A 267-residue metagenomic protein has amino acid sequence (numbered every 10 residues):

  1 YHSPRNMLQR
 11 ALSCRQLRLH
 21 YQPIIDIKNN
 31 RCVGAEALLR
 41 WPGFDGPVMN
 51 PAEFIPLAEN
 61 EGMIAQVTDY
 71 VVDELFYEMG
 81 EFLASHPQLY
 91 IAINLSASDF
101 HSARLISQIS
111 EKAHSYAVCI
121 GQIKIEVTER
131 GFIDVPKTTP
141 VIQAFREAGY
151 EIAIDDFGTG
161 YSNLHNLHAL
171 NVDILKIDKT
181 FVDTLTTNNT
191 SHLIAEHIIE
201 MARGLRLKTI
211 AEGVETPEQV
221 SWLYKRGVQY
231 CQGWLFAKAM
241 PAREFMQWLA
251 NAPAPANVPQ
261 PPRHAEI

Functional and structural regions predicted by a protein language model:
S3-V118, R130, Q143-A144, T159 (+3 more regions): Bacterial c-di-GMP phosphodiesterase EAL domain
P4, L39-P42, Q88-I91, D173-K179 (+4 more regions): Short, structured secondary-structure boundary patches
L8, Y224, M240-E266: C-terminal helical cap(s) of enzyme catalytic domains, especially alpha/beta-barrels
P56, S102, A169, T187 (+2 more regions): Phosphate-coordinating loops and pocket residues in cytosolic domains that bind phosphorylated ligands
A58, G62, I133, T184-T190: Short, contiguous acidic/charged loop-to-helix segments that flank catalytic cores in large enzymes
S107-S110, T139-P140, N189-E196: Charged helix-capping and loop-helix junction motifs
K112-L185, M201-A239: The catalytic core of metal-dependent phosphodiesterases that act on cyclic dinucleotides
